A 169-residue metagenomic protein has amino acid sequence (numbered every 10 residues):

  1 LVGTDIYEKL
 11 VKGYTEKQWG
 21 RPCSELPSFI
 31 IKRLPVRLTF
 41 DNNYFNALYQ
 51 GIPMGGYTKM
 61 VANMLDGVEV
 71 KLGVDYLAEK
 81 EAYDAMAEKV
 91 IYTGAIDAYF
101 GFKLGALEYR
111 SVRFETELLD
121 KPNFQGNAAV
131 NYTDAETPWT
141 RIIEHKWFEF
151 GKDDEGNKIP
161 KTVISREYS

Functional and structural regions predicted by a protein language model:
L1-K89, T93, D97-F100: Active-site/ligand-binding neighborhood in enzyme catalytic cores
V74-S169: Mid-domain catalytic core of redox enzymes that form a hydrophobic substrate pocket/lid adjacent to a catalytic redox
